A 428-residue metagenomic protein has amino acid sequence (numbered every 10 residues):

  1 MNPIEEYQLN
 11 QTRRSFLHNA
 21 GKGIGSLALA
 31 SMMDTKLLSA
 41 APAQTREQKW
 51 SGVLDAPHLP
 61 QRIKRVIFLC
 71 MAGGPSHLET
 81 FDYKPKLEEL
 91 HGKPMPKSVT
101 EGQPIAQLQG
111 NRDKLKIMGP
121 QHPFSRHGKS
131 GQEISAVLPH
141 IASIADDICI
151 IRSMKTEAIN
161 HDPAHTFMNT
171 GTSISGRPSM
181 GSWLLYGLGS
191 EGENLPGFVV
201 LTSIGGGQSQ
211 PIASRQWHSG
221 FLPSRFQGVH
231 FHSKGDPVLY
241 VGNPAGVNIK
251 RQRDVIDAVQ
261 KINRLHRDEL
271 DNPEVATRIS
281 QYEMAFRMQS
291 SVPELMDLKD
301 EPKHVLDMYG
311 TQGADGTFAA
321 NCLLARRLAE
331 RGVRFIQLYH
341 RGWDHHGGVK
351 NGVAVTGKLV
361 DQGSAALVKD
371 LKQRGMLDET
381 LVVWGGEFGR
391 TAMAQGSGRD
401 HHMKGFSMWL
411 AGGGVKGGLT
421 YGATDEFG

Functional and structural regions predicted by a protein language model:
M1-G428: Ligand-binding pockets and gating/stacking loops
